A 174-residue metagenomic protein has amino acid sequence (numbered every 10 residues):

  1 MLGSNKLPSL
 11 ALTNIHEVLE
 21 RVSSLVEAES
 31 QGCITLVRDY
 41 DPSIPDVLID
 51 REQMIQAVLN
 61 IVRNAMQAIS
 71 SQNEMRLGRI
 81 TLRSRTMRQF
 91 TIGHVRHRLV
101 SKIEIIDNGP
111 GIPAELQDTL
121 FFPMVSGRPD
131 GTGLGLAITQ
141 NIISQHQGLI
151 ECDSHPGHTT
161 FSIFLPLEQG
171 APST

Functional and structural regions predicted by a protein language model:
N5-P8, D46-I49, G127: Conserved micro-motifs of the catalytic ATP-binding
A11-S23, R83: A conserved beta-strand-to-alpha-helix junction within the catalytic ATP-binding
C33-P45, R85-M87: Conserved catalytic submotifs in the C-terminal HATPase_c
R76-F90: Short beta-strand/loop element within the Bergerat-fold HATPase_c
R98-V100, I112-P123: Short conserved segment of the HATPase_c
G135, T139: Short alpha-helical Gxxx[C/S/T] motif in the catalytic ATP-binding
I143-S144: Detector for a conserved hydrophobic position within an alpha-helical segment of the HATPase_c
